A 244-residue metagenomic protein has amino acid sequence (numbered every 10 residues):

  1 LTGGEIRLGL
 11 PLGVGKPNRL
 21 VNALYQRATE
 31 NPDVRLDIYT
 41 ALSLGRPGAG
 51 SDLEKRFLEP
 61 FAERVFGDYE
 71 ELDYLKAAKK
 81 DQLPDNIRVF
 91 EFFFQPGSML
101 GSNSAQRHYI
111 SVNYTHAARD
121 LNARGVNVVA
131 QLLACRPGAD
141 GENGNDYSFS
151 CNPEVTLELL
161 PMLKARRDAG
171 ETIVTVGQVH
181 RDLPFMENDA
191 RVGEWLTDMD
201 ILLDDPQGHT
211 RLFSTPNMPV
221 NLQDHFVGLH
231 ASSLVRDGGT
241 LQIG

Functional and structural regions predicted by a protein language model:
L1-G244: Conserved alpha/beta enzyme-core scaffold
